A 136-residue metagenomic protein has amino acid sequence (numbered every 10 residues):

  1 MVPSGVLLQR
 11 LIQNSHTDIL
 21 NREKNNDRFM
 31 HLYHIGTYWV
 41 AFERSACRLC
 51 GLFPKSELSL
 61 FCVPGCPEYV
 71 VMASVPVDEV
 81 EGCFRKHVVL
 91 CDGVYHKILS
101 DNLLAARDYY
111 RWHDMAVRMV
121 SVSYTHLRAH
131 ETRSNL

Functional and structural regions predicted by a protein language model:
V2, V6-L7, L11, R22-M30 (+1 more regions): ASCE RecA-like P-loop NTPase motor cores that couple ATP hydrolysis to mechanical translocation on nucleic acids
D18: N-terminal, positively charged regions that mediate nucleic acid binding
T125-T132: Conserved small/polar residues in nucleotide/adenosyl-binding loops
